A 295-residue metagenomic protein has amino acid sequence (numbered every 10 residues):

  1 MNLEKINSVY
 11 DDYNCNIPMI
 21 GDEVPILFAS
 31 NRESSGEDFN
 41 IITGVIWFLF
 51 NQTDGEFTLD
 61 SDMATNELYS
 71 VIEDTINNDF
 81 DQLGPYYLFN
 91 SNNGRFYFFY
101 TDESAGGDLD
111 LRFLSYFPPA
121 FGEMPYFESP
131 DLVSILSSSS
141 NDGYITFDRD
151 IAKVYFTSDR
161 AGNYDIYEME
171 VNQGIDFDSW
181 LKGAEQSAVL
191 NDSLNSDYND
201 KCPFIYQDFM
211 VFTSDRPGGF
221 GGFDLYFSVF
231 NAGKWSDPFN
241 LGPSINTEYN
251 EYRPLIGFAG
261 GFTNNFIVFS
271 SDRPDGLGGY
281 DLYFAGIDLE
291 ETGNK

Functional and structural regions predicted by a protein language model:
M1-K295: Short, conserved micro-motifs composed of acidic
